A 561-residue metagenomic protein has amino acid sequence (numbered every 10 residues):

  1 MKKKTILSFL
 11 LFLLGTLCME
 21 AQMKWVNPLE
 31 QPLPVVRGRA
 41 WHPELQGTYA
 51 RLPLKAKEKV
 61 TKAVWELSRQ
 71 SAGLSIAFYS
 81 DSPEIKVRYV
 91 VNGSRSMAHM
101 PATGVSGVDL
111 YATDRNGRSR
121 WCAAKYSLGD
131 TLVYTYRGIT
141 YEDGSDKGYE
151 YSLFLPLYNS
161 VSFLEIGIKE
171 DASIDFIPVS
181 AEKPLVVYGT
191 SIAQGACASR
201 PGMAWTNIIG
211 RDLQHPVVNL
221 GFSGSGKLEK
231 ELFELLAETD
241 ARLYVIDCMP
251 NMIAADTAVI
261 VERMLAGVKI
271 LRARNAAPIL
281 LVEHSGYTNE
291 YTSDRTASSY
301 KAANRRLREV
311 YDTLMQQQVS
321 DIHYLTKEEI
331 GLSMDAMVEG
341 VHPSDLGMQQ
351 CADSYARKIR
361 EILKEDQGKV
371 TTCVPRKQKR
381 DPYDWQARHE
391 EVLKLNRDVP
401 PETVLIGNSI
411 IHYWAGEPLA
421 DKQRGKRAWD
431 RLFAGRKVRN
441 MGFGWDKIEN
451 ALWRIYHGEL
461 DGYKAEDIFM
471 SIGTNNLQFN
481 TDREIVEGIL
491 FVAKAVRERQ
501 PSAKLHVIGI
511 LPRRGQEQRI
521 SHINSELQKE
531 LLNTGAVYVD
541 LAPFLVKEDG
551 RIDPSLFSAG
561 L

Functional and structural regions predicted by a protein language model:
K2-S8, C18-P184, A356-I406, I410-R431: N-terminal secretory targeting modules
M97-P101, G195-M203, A297-K301, G416-Q423: Glycine- and acidic-residue-enriched helix-capping/strand-helix junction motifs
G167-H215: An acidic-aromatic substrate-binding cleft motif
P184-V187, V217-L220, L243-D247, P278-E283 (+7 more regions): Structural recognition of the beta-strand scaffold that forms the well-ordered cores of secreted hydrolase catalytic
L185, G189-Q194, S344, S409 (+1 more regions): Ser/Thr-glycine-rich phosphate-binding loops at phosphate-binding pockets of nucleotides, nucleotide cofactors
P201, I209, G226-A266, I270-A273 (+5 more regions): Oxyanion-hole/transition-state-stabilizing segment in secreted/luminal serine hydrolases and related acyltransferases
L213-Y324, M334, P343, G347 (+2 more regions): Catalytic cores of extracellular degradative/oxidative enzymes
Y287-T371, R514-L561: Catalytic His-Asp segment of secreted/periplasmic serine-dependent ester chemistry enzymes
